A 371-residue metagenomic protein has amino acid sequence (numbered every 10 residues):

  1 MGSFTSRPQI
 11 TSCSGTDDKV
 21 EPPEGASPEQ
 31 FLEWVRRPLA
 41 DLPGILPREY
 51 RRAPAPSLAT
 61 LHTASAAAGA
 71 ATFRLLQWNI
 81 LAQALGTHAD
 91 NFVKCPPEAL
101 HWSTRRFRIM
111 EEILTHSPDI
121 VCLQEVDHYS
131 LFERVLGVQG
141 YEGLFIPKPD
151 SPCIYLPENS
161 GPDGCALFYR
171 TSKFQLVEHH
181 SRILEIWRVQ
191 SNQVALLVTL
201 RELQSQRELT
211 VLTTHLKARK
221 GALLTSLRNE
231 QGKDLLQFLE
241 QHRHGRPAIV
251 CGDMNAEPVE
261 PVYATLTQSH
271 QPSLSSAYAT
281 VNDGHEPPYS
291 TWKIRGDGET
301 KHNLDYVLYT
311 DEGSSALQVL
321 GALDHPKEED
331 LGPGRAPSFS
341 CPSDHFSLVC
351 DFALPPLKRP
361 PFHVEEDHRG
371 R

Functional and structural regions predicted by a protein language model:
G2-T60, D119, A222-L223, K233 (+2 more regions): Metal-dependent phosphoester-hydrolase catalytic domains
F4, D17-T72, I120-K217, Y306 (+1 more regions): Structured beta-strand-rich core segments of catalytic domains in phosphoester-bond hydrolases
L75-L76, V250: Residue-level marker for buried hydrophobic side chains located in beta-strands that build the well-ordered beta-sheet
W78-N79, I109, I113, F168 (+7 more regions): Generic structural signal for small/hydrophobic residues in well-ordered secondary structure, especially within
I80, V126, L216, D253-M254 (+1 more regions): Active-site metal-binding loops of divalent metal-dependent hydrolases
I80-S103, C153-I154, W187-R188, R219-L227: Acidic/histidine-rich helix-loop elements that form or flank divalent-metal/phosphate-binding sites at the catalytic
Q83-G86, Y129-E133, S151-Y155, G164 (+8 more regions): Short catalytic/ligand-binding loop motif for oxyanion handling, primarily in non-cytosolic enzymes, centered on
R106, M110-L123: Proline-aspartate-enriched helix->loop->beta-strand connector
